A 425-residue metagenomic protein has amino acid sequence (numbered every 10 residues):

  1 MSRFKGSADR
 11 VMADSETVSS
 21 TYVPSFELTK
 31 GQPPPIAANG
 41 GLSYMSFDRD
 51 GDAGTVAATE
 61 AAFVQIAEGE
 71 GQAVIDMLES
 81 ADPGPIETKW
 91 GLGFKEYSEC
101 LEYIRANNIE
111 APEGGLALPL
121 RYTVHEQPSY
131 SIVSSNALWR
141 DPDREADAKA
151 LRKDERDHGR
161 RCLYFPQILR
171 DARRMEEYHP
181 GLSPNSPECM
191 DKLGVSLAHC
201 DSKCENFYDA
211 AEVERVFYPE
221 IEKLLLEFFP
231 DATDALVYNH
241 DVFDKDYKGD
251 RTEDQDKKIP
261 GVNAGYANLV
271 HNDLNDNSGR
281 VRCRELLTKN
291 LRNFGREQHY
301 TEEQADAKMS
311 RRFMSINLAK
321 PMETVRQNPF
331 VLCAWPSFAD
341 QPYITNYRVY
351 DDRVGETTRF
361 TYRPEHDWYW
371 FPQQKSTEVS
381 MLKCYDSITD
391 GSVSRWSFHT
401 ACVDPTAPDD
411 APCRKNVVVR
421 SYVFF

Functional and structural regions predicted by a protein language model:
M1-T21: PEST-like, low-complexity acidic/proline-rich intrinsically disordered segments, predominantly at protein N-termini
G6, Y44, Q65, M77 (+11 more regions): Aromatic-enriched hydrophobic runs in primary sequence
D14-E27, G31-N39, S43, D50-A53 (+18 more regions): Non-heme Fe(II) oxygenase catalytic core, chiefly the N-lobe of the double-stranded beta-helix
E356-F425: Catalytic core of Fe(II)/2-oxoglutarate
